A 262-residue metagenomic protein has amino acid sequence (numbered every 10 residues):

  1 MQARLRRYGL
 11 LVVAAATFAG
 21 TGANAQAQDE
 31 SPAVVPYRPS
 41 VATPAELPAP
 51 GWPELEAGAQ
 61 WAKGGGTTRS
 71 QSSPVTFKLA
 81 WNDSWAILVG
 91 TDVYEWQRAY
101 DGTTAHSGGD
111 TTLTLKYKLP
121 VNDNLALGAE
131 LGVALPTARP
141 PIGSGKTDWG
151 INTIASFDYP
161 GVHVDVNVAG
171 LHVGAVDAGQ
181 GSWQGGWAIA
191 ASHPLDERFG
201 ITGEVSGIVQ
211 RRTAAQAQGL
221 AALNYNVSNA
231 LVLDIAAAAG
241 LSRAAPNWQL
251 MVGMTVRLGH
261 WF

Functional and structural regions predicted by a protein language model:
M1-V34, W261-F262: Cleavable N-terminal export/targeting peptides
A25-F262: Transmembrane beta-barrel domains of Gram-negative outer membranes and organellar outer membranes
